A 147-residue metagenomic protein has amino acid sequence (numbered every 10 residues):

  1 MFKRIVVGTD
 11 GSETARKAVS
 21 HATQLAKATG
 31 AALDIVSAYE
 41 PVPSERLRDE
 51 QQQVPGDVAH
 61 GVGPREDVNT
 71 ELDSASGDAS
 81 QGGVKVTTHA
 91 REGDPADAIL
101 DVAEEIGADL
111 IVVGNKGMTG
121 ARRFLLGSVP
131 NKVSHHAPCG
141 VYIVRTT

Functional and structural regions predicted by a protein language model:
M1, A28, S74-I111: Structural beta-alpha unit
K3-G56, G82: Small/aliphatic-rich secondary-structure junction motif
D34, T87, Y142: Conserved beta-strand positions in the Rossmann-like core of class I SAM-dependent methyltransferases
S37, N115-K116, R145-T146: Short secondary-structure boundary segments
E50-V54, E105-G107, V129-P130: Short, hinge-like loop/turn segments at secondary-structure boundaries
V54-T70: A short acidic, glycine-rich active-site loop that binds or catalyzes chemistry on phosphate/adenosine moieties
L110-H135: Glycine-rich, Arg-bearing micro-motifs that act as flexible, cationic patches
R123, P138, T146: Short, conserved catalytic or interaction motifs in soluble domains
